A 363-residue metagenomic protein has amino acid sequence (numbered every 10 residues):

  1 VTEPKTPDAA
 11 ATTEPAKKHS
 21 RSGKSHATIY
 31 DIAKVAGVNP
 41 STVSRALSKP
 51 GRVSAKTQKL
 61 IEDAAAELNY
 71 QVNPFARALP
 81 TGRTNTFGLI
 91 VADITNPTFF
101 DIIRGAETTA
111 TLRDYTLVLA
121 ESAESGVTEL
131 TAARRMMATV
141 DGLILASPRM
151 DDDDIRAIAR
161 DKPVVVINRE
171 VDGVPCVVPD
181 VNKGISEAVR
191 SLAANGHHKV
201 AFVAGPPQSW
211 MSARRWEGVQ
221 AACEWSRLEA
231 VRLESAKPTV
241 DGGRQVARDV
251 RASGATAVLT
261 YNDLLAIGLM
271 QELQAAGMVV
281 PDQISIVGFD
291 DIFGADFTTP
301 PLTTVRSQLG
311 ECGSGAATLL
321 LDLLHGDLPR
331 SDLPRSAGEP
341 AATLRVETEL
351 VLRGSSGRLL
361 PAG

Functional and structural regions predicted by a protein language model:
V1-N85, L360-G363: N-terminal helix-turn-helix DNA-binding module of bacterial transcription factors
V1-R21, E67, T108-R113, P163-V166 (+1 more regions): Bacterial carbohydrate/catabolite-sensing allosteric modules
N39, N85, D141-G142, H197-K199 (+1 more regions): Short acidic/polar active-site loop segments enriched in Thr and Asp
A55, L68-A132, T139-G142, E217-Q220: Amphipathic helical "hinge" segments at domain boundaries
P74-F75, T128-A132, D152-D154, G242-V246: Short acidic active-site motifs
L130-K183: Short beta-strand-centered segments that line the small-molecule binding cleft or hinge of alpha/beta clamshell
